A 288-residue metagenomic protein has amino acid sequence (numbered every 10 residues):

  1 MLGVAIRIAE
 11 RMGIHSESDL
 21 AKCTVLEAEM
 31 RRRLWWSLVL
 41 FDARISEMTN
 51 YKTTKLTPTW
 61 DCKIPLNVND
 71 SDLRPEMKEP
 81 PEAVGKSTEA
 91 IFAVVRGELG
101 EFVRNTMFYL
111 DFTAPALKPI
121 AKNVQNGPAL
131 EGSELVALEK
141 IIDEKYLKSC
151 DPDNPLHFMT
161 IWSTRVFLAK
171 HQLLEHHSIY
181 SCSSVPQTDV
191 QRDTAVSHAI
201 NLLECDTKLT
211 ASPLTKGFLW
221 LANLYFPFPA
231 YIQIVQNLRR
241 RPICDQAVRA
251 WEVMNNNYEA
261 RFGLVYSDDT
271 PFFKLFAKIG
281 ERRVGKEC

Functional and structural regions predicted by a protein language model:
G3-L20, S37, V68-D72, Q125-V265: Long, amphipathic alpha-helical regulatory blocks in the mid-to-C-terminal portion of eukaryotic proteins
E10-M12, C23, E29-V136: Fungal transcription factor middle regulatory core
A21-E27, L219, S267-L275: Short amphipathic alpha-helical segments embedded in low-complexity Lys/Glu-rich regions
E29-M30, V84-T88, P213-G217, K278 (+1 more regions): Juxtamembrane/interfacial segments around transmembrane helices
R31, W35, R96, A199 (+3 more regions): Short runs of predominantly hydrophobic/aromatic residues within well-ordered alpha helices that form helix-helix
K52-K55, A116, K216, D245-R249 (+2 more regions): Long amphipathic alpha-helical segments
E82, A90-A93, E98, M107 (+4 more regions): C-terminal, low-complexity intrinsically disordered regions in eukaryotic proteins
F112-A116, H176-Y180, E287: Contiguous, function-dense segments enriched for cysteine-driven chemistry and partner/ligand-binding capacity
